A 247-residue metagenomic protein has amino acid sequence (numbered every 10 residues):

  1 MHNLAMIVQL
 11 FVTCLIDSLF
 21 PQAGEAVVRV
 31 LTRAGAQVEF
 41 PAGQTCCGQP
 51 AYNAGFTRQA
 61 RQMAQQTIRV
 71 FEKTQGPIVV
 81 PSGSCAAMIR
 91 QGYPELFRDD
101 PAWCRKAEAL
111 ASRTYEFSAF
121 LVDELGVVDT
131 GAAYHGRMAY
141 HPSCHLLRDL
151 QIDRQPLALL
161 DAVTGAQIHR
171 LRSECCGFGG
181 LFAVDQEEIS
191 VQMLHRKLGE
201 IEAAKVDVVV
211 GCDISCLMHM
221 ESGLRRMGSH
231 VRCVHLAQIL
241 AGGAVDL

Functional and structural regions predicted by a protein language model:
M1-L247: Iron-sulfur cluster-binding electron-transfer modules in prokaryotic oxidoreductases
